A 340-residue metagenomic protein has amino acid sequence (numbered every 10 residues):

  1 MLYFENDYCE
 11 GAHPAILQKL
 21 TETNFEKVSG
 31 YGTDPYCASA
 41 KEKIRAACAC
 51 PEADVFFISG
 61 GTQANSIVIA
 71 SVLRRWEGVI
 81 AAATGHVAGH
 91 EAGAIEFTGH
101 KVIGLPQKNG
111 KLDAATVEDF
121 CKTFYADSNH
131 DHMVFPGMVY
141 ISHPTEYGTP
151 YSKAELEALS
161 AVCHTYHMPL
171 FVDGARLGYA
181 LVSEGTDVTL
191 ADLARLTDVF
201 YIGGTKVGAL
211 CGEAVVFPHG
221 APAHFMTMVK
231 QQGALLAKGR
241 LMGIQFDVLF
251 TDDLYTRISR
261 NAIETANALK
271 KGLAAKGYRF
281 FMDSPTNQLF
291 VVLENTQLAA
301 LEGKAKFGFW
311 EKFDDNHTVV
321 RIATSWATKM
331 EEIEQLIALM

Functional and structural regions predicted by a protein language model:
H13-G61, A83-A88, A94: Conserved N-terminal alpha-helix of the aminotransferase class I/II PLP-enzyme fold
S71-G89, E118: Conserved PLP-anchoring active-site segment centered on the Schiff-base-forming lysine
R74-W76, N267-M340: Conserved C-terminal alpha-helix-loop-beta "cap" of PLP-dependent enzymes that closes/shapes the active-site mouth
G99-E146, Y151-A158: PLP-dependent aminotransferase-class I/II
V102-I103, L170-V172, F280, F307: Hydrophobic beta-strand scaffold residues
K108, F135-P136, S142, P150 (+2 more regions): Active-site C-terminal subdomain of aminotransferase-like
Y151-S183: Catalytic PLP-binding core of fold-type I/II PLP enzymes
